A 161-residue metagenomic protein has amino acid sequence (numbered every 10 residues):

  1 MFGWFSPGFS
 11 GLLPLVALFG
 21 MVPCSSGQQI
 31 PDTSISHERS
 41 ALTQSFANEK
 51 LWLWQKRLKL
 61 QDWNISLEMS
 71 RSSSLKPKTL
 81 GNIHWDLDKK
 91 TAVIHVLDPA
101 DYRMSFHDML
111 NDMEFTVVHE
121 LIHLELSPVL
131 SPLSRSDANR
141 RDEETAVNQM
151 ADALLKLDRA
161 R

Functional and structural regions predicted by a protein language model:
F2-D86, D101-M109: A metal-dependent hydrolase signature that marks the N-terminal structural subdomain at the beginning of catalytic folds
T43, E114, E143: Hydrophobic (often cysteine-bearing) scaffold residues that line and stabilize catalytic clefts of nucleotide/cofactor
W54-R57, Q61, L124, M150-A153 (+1 more regions): Structured segments of extracytoplasmic/periplasmic soluble domains in secreted or envelope-associated proteins
K78-D112, L124-P128, N139: Active-site scaffold of zinc-dependent metalloenzymes
T116, E120-L124: Catalytic glutamate of the conserved HExxH
V129, L133-R161: Post-HExxH zinc-binding segment in Zn-dependent metallohydrolases
